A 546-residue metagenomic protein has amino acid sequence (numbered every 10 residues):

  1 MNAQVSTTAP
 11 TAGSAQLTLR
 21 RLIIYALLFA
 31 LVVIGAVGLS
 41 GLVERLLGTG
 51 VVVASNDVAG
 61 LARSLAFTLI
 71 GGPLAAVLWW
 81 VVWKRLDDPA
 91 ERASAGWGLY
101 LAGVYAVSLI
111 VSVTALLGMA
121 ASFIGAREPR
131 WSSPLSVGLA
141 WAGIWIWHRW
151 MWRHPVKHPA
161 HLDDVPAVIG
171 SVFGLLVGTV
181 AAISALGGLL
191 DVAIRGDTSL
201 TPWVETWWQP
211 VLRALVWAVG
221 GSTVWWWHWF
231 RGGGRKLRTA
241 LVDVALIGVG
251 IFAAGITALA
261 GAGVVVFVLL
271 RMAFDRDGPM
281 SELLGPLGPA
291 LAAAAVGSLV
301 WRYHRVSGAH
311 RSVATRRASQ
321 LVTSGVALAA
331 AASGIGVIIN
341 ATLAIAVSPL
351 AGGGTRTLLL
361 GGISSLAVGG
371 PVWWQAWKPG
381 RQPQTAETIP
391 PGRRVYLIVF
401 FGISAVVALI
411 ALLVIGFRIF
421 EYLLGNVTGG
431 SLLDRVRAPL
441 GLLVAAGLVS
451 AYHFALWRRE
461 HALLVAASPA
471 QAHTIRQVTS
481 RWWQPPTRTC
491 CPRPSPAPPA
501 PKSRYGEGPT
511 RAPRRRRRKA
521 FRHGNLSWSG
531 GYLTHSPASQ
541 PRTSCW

Functional and structural regions predicted by a protein language model:
M1-A411, G416-P486, C490-A500, R504-P513 (+1 more regions): Hydrophobic/aromatic interaction determinants used to assemble and anchor large protein complexes
A512-A520: N-terminal beta-loop-helix "entrance" segment that forms/cooperates in small-molecule cofactor or anionic ligand
